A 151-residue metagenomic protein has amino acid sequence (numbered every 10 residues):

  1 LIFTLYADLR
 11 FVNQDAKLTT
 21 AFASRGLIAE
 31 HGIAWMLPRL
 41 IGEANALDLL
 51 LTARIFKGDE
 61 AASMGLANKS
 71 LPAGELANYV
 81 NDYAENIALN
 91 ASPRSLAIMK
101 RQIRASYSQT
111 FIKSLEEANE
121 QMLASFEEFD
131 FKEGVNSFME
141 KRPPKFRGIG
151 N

Functional and structural regions predicted by a protein language model:
L1-L50, M64, Y79-A84: CoA-thioester-processing core
D8-L9, D48, T52-R54, E60 (+2 more regions): Well-ordered beta-strand positions
F11-A16, A67-E116, L123, K145-N151: C-terminal long alpha-helix characteristic of the crotonase
A34, E43-A46, A77, P93-K100 (+2 more regions): A general structural signal for well-ordered alpha-helical segments in protein cores
T52, M64, I98-Q102, S137 (+1 more regions): Short acidic/histidine-centered micro-motifs embedded in hydrophobic/aromatic stretches that mark compact functional
T52-F56, F129-K132: Short acidic-aromatic low-complexity motifs
